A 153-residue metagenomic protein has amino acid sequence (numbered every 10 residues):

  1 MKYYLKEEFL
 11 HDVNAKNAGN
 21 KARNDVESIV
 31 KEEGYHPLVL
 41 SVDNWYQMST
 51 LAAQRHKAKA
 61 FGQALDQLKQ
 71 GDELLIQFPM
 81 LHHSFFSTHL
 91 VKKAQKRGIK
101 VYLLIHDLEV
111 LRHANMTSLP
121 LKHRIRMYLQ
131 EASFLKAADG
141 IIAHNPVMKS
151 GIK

Functional and structural regions predicted by a protein language model:
M1-N44: N-terminal subdomain of nucleotide-sugar transferases
L38-A60, L75-M80: A short, charged, and often flexible helix/loop element on the N-terminal side of the glycosyltransferase catalytic
A53, L65-F86, G98-Y102: Short N-terminal targeting/anchoring amphipathic segment
F61-L68, K92: Short amphipathic alpha-helix with an adjacent loop that forms part of the alpha/beta core around
F78, D107, H144-V147: Helix N-cap/beta->alpha junction signal
K92-K96, P120-G140: Membrane-proximal helix-turn-helix segments that form the acceptor-binding/catalytic region of lipid-linked
Y102-Y128: Acceptor-binding helix/loop patch of EC 2.4 sugar-transfer enzymes, predominantly nucleotide-sugar-dependent
K136-K153: A short, active-site helix/loop in glycosyltransferases that binds the activated sugar's phosphate group
